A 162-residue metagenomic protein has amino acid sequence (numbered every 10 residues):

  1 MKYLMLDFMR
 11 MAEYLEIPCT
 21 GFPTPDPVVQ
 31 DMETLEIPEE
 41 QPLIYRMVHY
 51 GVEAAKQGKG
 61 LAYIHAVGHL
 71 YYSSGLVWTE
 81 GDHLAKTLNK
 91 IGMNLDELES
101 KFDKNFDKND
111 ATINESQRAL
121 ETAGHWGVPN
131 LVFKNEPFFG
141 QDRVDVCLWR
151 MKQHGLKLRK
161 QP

Functional and structural regions predicted by a protein language model:
M1-Y71, L158: Structural alpha/beta surface segment adjacent to cysteine/selenocysteine redox centers across thiol/disulfide enzymes
A62-P162: C-terminal cap of thioredoxin/glutaredoxin-like
